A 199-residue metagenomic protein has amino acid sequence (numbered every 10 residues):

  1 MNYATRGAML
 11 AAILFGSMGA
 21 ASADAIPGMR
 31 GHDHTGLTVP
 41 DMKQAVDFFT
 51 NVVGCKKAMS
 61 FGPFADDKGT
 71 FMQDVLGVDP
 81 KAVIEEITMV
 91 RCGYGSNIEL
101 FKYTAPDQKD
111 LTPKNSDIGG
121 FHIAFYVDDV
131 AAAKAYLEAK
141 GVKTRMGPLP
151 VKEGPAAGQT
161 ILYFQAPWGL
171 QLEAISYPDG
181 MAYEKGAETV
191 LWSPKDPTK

Functional and structural regions predicted by a protein language model:
M1-A4: N-terminal secretory signal peptides that target proteins for export/translocation
G7-S17: Bacterial N-terminal signal peptides
S22-G28, L37, M59-S60, I98 (+2 more regions): Vicinal oxygen chelate
P27, T38-G95, A132, A139 (+2 more regions): Core segments of cupin and vicinal oxygen chelate
G31, V83-I84, D117-G119, G158: Exposed loop/turn and edge beta-strand positions of beta-sandwich/beta-sheet ligand-binding modules
H32, G36-V39, V90, G95-L100 (+2 more regions): Short, structured motif recognition centered on aromatic/hydrophobic residues
A65, A105, P178-G180: A short acidic/small-residue loop/turn micro-motif
S116, G120-Y126: Short secondary-structure subsegments characteristic of cysteine-rich extracellular domains
